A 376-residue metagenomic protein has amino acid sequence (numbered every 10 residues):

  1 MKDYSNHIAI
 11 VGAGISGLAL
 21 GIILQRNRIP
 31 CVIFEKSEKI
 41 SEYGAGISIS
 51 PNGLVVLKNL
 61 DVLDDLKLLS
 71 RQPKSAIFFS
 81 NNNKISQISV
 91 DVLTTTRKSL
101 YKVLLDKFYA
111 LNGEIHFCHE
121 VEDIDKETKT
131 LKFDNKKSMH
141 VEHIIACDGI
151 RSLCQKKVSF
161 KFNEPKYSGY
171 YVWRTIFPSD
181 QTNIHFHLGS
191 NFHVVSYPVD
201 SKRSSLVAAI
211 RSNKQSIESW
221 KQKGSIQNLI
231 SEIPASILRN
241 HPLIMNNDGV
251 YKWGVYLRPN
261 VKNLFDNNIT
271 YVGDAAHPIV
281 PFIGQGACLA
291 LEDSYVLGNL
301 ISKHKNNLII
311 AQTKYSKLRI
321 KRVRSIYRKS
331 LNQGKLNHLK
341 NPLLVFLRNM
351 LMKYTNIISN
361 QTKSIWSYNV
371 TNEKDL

Functional and structural regions predicted by a protein language model:
K2-I8, S50-I176, N213-S216, W220-L229 (+1 more regions): Conserved N-terminal helical subregion
A9, A13-R26, F34, I145-A146 (+2 more regions): Conserved mid-domain beta->alpha element of the FAD-binding
S16, K39, R151: Conserved Rossmann-like nucleotide-cofactor binding loop
Q25-G44: Glycine-rich FAD pyrophosphate-binding loop
K39-V55: Conserved N-terminal glycine-rich FAD pyrophosphate-binding loop of Rossmann-like flavoproteins
S86-D91, T95-L105, I176-W253: Conserved FAD/dinucleotide-binding core of flavoprotein oxidoreductases
R151-S152, V172, F192-V195, A276-H277: Histidine-centered metal-chelating micro-motifs
M352-L376: C-terminal auxiliary extensions adjacent to catalytic cores
